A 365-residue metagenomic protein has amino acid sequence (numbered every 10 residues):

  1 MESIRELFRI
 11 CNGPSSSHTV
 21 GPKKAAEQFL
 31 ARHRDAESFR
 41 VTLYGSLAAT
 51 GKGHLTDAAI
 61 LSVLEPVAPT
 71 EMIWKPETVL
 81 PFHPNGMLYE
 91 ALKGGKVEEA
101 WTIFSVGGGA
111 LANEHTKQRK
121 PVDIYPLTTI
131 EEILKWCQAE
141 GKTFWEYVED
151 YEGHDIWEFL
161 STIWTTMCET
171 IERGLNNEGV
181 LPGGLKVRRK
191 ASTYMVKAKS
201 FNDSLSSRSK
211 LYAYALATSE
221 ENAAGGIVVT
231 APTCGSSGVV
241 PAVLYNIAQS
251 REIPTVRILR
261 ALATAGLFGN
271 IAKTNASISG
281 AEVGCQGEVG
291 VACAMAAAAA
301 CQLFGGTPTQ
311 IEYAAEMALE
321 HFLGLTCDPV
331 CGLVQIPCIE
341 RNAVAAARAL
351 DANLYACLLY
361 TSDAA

Functional and structural regions predicted by a protein language model:
E2-N12: N-terminal signal-anchor module of multipass membrane proteins
I10-A25, G225-V243, C285-A292: Conserved phosphate/anionic-ligand binding catalytic regions in large, soluble enzymes, centered on
T19-R32, P241-E252, A298-G305: Alpha-helical support elements that line or immediately flank enzyme active sites and cofactor-binding pockets
L61-M72: A glycine-rich helix N-cap at a beta->alpha junction
T70-S200, K210: C-terminal regulatory domains involved in ligand/effector binding and gene-expression control
E169-E252, R257-N270, T274-G280: Accessory "access/gating" subregions that flank catalytic or transport cores
T264, A272-N342, Y355-L359: Hydrophobic alpha-helical bundle architecture
Y360-A365: Conserved small/polar residues in nucleotide/adenosyl-binding loops
